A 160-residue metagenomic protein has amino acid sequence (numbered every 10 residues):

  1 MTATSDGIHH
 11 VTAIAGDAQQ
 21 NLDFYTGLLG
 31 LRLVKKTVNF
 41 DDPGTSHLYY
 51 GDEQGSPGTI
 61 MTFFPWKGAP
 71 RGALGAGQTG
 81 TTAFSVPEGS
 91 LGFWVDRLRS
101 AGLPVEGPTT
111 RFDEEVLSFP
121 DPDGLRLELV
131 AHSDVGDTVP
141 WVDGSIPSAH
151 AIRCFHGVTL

Functional and structural regions predicted by a protein language model:
M1-T4, K35-T37, S46, V95-G157: Vicinal oxygen chelate
D6-D17, S46, K67-R97, E115-P120 (+1 more regions): Vicinal oxygen chelate
I14-P57, S100, P108, D113-S118: Core segments of cupin and vicinal oxygen chelate
A18-L22, P65-G68, P140-V142: Short hydrophobic/aromatic-rich motifs at helix boundaries and adjacent loops
D23, G92, L127: Alpha-helical elements of the RecA-like P-loop NTPase motor core of helicases
R32-A73, L125-V135: Conserved short beta-strand elements that form part of the metal-binding/catalytic scaffold of enzyme active sites
D52-G55, W66-A69, G80-F84, G102-L103 (+1 more regions): Short, low-complexity, polar/charged sequence segments that are solvent-exposed and flexible
G58, T62-P65, G77-T81, E106-T109: Extended catalytic-interface subdomain
